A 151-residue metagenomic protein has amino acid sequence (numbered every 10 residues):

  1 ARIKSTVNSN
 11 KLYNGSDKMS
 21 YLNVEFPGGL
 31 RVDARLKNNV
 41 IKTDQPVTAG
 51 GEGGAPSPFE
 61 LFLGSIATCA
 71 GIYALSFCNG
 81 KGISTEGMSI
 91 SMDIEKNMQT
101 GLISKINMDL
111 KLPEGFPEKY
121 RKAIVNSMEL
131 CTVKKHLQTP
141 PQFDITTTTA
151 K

Functional and structural regions predicted by a protein language model:
I3-K4, E129: Intrinsically disordered, low-complexity Ser/Thr/Pro-rich tracts
K4-S5, I41: N-terminal cationic amphipathic segment used for targeting or macromolecule association
L12-G64, I72-K151: Extended beta-strand/beta-hairpin segments
C69: Alpha-helical metal-binding/catalytic segments enriched in His/Glu/Asp
